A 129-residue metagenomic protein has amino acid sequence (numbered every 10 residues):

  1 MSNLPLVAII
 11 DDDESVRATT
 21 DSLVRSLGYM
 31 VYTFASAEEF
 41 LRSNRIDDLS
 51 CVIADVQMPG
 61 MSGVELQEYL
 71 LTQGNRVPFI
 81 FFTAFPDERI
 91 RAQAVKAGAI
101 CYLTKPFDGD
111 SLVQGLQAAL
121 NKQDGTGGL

Functional and structural regions predicted by a protein language model:
E14-Y32: Two-component/phosphorelay signaling modules centered on CheY-like receiver
A35-S36, S62-L66: Acidic catalytic/metal-coordinating carboxylates
D47-I53: Active-site beta3 strand of CheY-like receiver
M58: Receiver (REC) domain active-site loop signature in two-component systems and cognate sites in sensor histidine kinases
E65, P86-C101: Alpha4 helix (beta4-alpha4-beta5 surface) of REC/receiver domains from two-component response regulators
R89, F107-Q117: C-terminal output helix
